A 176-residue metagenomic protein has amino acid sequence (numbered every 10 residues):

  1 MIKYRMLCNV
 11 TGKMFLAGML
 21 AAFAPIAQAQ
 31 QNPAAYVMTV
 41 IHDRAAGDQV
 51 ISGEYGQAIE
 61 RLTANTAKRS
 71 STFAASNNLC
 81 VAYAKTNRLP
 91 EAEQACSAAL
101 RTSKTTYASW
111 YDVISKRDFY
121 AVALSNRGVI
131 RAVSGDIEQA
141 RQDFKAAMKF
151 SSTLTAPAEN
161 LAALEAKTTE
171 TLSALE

Functional and structural regions predicted by a protein language model:
I2, Q30-T39, I130-V133, I137-E176: Terminal, low-structured helical/coil segments at or just beyond the last alpha-helical repeat
Q31-P33, N65-R69, R101-D118: Flexible helix-coil transition and linker loops at the boundaries of alpha-helical arrays
Y36-K68: Alpha-helical segment of the N-proximal tetratricopeptide repeat
